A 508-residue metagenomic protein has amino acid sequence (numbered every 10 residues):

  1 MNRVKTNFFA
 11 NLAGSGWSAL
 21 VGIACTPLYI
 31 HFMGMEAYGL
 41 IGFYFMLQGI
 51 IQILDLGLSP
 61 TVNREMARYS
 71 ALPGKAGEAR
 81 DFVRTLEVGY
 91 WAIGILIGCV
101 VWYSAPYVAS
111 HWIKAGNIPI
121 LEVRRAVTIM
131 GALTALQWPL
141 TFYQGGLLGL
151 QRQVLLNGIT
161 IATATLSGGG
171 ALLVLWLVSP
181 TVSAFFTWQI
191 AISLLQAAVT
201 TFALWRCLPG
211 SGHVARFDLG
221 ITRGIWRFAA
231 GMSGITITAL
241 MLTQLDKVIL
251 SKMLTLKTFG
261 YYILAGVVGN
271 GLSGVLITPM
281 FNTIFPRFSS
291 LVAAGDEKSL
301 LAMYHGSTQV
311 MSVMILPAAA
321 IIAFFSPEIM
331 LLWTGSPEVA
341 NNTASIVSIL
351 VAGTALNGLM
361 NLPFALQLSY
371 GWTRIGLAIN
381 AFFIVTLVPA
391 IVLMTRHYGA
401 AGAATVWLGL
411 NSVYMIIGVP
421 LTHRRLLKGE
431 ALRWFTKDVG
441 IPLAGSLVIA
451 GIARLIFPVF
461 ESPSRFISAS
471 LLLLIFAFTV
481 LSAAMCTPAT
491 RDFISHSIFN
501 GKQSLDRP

Functional and structural regions predicted by a protein language model:
M1-I23, G77-V88, L121-V123, A215-I235 (+1 more regions): N-terminal membrane topogenesis motif
M1-V4, V182-F186, T200-T243, T283 (+2 more regions): Interhelical loop/hinge segments that connect adjacent transmembrane helices in multipass membrane
R3-R68, G89, G94-W102, L133 (+4 more regions): Signature of the first transmembrane helix
V4-K5, A132-A162, S183, L204 (+2 more regions): Membrane-interface junctions at transmembrane-helix termini in multi-pass inner-membrane proteins
L56-L72, G149, L208-P209, A265 (+3 more regions): Helix-loop junctions and terminal segments of transmembrane helices in multi-pass membrane transport/translocation
A105-I129, L256, I322-T354: Interfacial segments at transmembrane-helix termini and the short loops linking adjacent helices
T128, N157-L208, G224-F228, G266 (+5 more regions): Hydrophobic alpha-helical transmembrane segments
A431, G451-P508: Membrane-proximal transmembrane or re-entrant/amphipathic helices at the cytosolic face
